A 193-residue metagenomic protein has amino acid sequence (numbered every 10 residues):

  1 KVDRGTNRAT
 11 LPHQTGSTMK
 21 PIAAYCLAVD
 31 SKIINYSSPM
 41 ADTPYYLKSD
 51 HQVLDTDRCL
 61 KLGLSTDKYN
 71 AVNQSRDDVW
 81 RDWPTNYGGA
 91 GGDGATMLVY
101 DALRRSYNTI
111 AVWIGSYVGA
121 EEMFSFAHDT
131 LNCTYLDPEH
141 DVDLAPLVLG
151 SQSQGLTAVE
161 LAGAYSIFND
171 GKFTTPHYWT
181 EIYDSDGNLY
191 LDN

Functional and structural regions predicted by a protein language model:
K1-V2, E181: A short, well-structured edge-of-sheet supersecondary motif
V2-Q14: A short, polar/charged loop-to-alpha-helix boundary motif
Q14, T18, C133-S185, Y190: Active-site-proximal helix/loop microenvironment of the serine DD-peptidase/beta-lactamase transpeptidase fold
Q14-M40, A102, G163-F168: Active-site SXXK
M19-A23, L98, Y107-I110, T157-L161: Catalytic-loop motifs flanking and including active-site residues across diverse enzymes
I33-M123, L144, S185-N193: Conserved catalytic neighborhood of penicillin-recognizing serine enzymes
L47, S106, T130-Y135, G171: A short secondary-structure junction motif
V118-L136: Short, charged, amphipathic alpha-helices and their helix-cap/turn boundaries
